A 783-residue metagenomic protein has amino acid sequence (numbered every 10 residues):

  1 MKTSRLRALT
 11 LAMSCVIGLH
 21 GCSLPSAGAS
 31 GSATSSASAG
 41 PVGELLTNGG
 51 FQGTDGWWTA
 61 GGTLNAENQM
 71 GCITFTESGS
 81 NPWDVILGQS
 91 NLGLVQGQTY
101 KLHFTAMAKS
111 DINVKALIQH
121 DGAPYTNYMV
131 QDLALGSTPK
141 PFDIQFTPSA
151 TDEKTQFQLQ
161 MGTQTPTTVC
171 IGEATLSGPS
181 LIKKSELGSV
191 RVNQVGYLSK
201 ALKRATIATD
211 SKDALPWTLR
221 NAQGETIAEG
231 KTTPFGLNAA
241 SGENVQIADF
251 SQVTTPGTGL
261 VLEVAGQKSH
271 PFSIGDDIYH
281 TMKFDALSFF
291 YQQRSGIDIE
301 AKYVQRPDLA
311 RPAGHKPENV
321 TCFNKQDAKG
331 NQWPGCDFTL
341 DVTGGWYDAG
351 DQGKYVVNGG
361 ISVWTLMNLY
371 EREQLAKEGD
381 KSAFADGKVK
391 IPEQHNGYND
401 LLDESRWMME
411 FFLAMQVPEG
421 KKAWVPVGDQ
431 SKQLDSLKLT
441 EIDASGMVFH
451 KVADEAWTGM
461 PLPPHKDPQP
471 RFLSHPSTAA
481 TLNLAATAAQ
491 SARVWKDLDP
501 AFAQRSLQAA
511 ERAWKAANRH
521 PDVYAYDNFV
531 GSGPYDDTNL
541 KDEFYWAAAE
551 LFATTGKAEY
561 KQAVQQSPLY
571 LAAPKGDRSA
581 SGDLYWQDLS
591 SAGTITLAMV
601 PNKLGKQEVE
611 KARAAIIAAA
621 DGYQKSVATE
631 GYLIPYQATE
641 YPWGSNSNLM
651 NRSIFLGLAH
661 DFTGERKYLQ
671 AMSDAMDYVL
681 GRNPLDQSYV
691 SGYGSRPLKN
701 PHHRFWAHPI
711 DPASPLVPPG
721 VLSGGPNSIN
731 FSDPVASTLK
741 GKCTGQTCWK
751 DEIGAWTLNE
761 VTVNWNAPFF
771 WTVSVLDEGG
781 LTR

Functional and structural regions predicted by a protein language model:
K2-T10: Bacterial N-terminal signal peptides that target proteins for export
H20-G21: C-terminal motif of bacterial Sec signal peptides marking the signal peptidase cleavage site
A33-K183: Extracellular and organelle-lumenal recognition/adhesion modules and their flexible linkers in secreted
Y100-L102, G188, A201-A205: Structural beta-strand segments of beta-rich domains
Q164-T167, V264-P271: Short acidic/polar inter-strand loop motif in beta-rich domains
Q194-K268, I278, A286-S288, Q292-W364 (+9 more regions): Aromatic (Trp/Tyr) and acidic
V389-L401: Acidic, glycine-anchored loop motifs typical of Ca2+
D400-Q433: Carboxylate/His-rich catalytic cores and anion/metal-binding grooves
